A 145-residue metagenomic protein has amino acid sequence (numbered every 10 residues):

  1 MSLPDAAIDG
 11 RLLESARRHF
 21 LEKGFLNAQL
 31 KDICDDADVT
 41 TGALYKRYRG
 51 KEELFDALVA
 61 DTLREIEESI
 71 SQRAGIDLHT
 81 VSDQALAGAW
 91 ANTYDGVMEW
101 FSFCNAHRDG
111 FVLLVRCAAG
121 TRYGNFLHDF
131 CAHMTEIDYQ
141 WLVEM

Functional and structural regions predicted by a protein language model:
M1-D5, L78: N-terminal intrinsically disordered/low-complexity leader segments
R11, S15, H19-E53, A57: Helix-turn-helix
L30, A60-E67, S71: Short, basic, alpha-helical segments at the C-terminal edge of helix-turn-helix-like DNA-binding modules
D56-T62, F126: Alpha-helical DNA-contacting segments of helix-turn-helix folds
A57, S71-N105: Hydrophobic alpha-helical connector segments
A91, D95-A106, G120-M145: Amphipathic alpha-helical packing segments from all-alpha helical-bundle domains
V112-V115: Short, hydrophobic secondary-structure boundary micro-motifs
